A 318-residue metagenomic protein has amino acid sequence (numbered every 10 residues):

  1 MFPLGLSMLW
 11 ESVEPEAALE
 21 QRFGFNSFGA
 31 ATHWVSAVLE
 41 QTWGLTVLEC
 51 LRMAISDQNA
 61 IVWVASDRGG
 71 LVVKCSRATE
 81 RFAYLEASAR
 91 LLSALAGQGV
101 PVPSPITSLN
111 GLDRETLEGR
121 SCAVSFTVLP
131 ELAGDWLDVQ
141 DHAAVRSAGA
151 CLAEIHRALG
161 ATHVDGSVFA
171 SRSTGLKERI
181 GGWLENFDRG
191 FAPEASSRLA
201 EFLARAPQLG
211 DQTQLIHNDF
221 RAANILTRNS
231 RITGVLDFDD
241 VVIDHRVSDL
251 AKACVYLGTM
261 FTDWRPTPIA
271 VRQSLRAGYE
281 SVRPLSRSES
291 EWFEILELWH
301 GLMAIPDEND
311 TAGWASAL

Functional and structural regions predicted by a protein language model:
M1-L109, R228-R231: Conserved NTP-binding catalytic cores of kinases and kinase-like/nucleotidyltransferase enzymes across multiple kinase
L9-P15, T127, S167-P207: Active-site catalytic-loop/activation-segment of kinase and kinase-like phosphoryl-transfer enzymes
D57-R68, V72-V73, P105, L203-S248: Active-site acidic catalytic loop and adjacent metal/ATP-binding pocket of ATP-dependent phosphoryl transfer enzymes
S66-V164: ATP-binding pocket architecture of kinase catalytic cores
G111, C122-V139, G181-L184, W299-W314: A glycine-centered beta->alpha junction motif in the catalytic cores of kinase/phosphotransferase enzymes
D138-F191, T213: A cross-family kinase active-site recognition segment
V247-P284, E297-G313: Active-site activation/catalytic loop segments of kinase-like enzymes and analogous catalytic loops in related
